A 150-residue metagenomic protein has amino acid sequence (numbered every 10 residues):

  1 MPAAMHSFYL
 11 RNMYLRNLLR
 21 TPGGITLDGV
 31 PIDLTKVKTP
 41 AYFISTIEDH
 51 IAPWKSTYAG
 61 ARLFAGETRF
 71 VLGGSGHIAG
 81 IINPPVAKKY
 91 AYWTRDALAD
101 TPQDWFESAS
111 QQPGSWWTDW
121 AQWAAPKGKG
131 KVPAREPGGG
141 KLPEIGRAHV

Functional and structural regions predicted by a protein language model:
M1-T21: Alpha/beta-hydrolase fold active-site neighborhood
T21-L27: Short gly/ser/thr-rich secondary-structure transition/capping motifs
L27-K38: The feature captures the conserved acid-bearing segment of alpha/beta-hydrolase catalytic domains
F43-S45, D49: Short beta-strand/loop motif that positions the catalytic acidic residue of the alpha/beta-hydrolase fold
P53-L63, G74: Short alpha-helix in the alpha/beta-hydrolase fold that links the catalytic acid
G73-Y92, D96-L98, Q103, A121 (+1 more regions): Histidine-bearing beta->alpha loop at or near hydrolase active sites
Q103, E107-D119, W123-P126: Catalytic domains of lipid- and phosphate-ester/thioester hydrolases
A148-V150: Conserved small/polar residues in nucleotide/adenosyl-binding loops
